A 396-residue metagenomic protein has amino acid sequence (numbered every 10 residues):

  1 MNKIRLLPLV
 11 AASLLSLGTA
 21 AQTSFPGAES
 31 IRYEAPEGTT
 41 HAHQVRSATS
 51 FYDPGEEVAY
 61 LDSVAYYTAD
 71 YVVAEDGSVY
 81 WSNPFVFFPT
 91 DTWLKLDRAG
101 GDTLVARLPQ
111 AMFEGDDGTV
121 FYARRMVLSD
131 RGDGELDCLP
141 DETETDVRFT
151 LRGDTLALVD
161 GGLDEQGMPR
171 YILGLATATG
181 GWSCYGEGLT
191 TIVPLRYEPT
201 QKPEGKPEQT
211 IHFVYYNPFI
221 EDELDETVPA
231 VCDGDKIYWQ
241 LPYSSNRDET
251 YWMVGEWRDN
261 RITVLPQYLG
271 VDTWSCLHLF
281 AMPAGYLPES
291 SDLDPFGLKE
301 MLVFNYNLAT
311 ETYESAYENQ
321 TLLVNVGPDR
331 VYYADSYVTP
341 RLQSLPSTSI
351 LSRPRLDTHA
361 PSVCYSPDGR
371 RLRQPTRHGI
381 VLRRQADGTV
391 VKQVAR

Functional and structural regions predicted by a protein language model:
N2-K3, I380-R396: C-terminal tail/sorting-segment detector
A11-A20: Hydrophobic h-region of N-terminal signal peptides that target proteins for export in Gram-negative bacteria
Q22-H41, Y67, Q166-T210, D222-E226 (+1 more regions): Edge beta-strand at a domain terminus
D53-P54, V58-D97, V214-G255: N-terminal glycine/threonine-rich, aromatic-flanked beta-hairpin/loop signature
P84-V127, Y243-A281: Acidic, Ser/Thr/Pro-rich low-complexity intrinsically disordered segments
T119-D164, T273-E314: Acidic, glycine-rich flexible loop segments
V338-R371: Residue-level detector of functionally pivotal "anchor" positions at catalytic/ligand-binding pockets or at interdomain
